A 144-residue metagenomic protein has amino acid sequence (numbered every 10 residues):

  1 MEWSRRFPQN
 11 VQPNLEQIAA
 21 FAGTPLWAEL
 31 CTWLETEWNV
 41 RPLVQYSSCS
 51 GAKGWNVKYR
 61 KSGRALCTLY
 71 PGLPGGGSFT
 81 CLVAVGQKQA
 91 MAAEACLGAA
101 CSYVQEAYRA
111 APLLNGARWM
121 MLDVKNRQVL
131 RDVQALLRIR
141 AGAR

Functional and structural regions predicted by a protein language model:
M1-K53: Charge-rich, low-complexity N-terminal segments
M1-V11, R60-Y70, G142: Short N-terminal helix-initiation segments at or just after the protein's N-terminus
Q9-Q12, Q17, Q45, Q87-Q89 (+3 more regions): Residue-identity detector for glutamine
Q12-P13, N56-V57, N126-R127, R144: Charge-rich, low-complexity amphipathic helices in intrinsically disordered tails/linkers adjacent to domains
T24, G72-G75, M91, L114 (+2 more regions): A generic structural micro-environment signature that highlights single residues at secondary-structure boundaries
S48-P112: Short, conserved beta-strand/beta-arch hydrophobic-aromatic motifs that form part of recognition grooves or interface
G98-R144: Well-ordered alpha/beta subsegment
